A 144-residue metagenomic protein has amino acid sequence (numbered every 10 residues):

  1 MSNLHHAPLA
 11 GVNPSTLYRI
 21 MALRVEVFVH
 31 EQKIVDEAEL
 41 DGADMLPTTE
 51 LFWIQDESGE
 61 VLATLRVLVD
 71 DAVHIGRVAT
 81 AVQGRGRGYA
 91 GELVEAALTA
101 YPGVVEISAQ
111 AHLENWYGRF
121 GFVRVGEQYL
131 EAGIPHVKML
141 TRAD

Functional and structural regions predicted by a protein language model:
M1-D41, W53-E60: Short amphipathic alpha-helix that is part of the acyltransferase structural core
G42-P47: Short loop/turn motifs at secondary-structure junctions and domain boundaries
T49-L51, I134-K138: Short hydrophobic/aromatic beta-strand or adjacent loop that forms the aromatic wall/cage of a ligand/substrate-binding
W53, G59-V69, H74-A79: Conserved beta-strand in the GNAT
G84-A96: Conserved acetyl-CoA pyrophosphate-binding loop and the N-cap/start of the following alpha-helix in GNAT-like
V94, T99-H112: Conserved GNAT acetyl-CoA-binding A-motif
A111-P135: Conserved active-site alpha-helix within GNAT-family acetyltransferase domains
